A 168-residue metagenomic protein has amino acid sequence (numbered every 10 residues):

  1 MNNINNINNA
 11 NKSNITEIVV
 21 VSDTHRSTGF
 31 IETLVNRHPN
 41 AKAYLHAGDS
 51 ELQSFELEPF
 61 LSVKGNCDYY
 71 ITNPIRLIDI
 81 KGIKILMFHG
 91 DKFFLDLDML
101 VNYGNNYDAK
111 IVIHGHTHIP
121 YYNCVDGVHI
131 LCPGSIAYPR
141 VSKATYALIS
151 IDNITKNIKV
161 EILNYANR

Functional and structural regions predicted by a protein language model:
M1-E58, D68, N73, K143-T145 (+1 more regions): N-terminal active-site segment of His-dependent metallophosphoesterases
N2, N8-I15, T72, I80-K81 (+2 more regions): Binuclear metal-dependent phosphoesterase catalytic core
V20-S22, A43-D49, L61-N66, M87-H89 (+2 more regions): Active-site neighborhood of phospho(di)ester-bond hydrolases with catalytic His/Asp-centered motifs
V21, C124, L148-S150: Short beta-strand-to-turn element immediately C-terminal to the catalytic PLP-Schiff-base lysine in fold type I
H25-G29, E51-S54, C67-T72, F93-L97 (+2 more regions): Active-site environment of divalent metal-dependent phosphoester hydrolases
R37-H38, L61-V63, Y103-G104, H129-L131: Glycine-rich, phosphate-binding/catalytic loops in enzymes
E56-E58, K81, D126: Short, structured coil segments at secondary-structure junctions
S62-M99, N106-Y107: Helix-adjacent hinge/juxtasegments
